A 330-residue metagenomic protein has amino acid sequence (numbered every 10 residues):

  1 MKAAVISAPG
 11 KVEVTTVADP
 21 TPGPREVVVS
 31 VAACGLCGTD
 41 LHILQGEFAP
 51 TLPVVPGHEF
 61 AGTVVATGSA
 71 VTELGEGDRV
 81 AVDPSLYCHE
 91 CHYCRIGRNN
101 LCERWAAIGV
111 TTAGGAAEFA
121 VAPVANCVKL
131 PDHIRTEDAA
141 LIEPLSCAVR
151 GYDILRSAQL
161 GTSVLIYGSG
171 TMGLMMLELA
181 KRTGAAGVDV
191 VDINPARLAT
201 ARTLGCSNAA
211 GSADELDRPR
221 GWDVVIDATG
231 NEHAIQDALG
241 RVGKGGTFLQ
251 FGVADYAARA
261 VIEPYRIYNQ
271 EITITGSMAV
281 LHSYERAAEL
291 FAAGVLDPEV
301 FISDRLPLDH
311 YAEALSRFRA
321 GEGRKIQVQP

Functional and structural regions predicted by a protein language model:
A18-C34, Q45-H92, P131-H133: Glycine-rich beta-strand-centered segment in the early N-terminal region that forms part of a ligand/cofactor-binding
A81, I226, L249: N-terminal Rossmann-like NAD(P) cofactor-binding module of classical short-chain dehydrogenase/reductase
L86-Y167: NAD(P)H dinucleotide-binding glycine-rich loop of Rossmann-like/cofactor-binding domains, especially the beta1-alpha1
I134-D214: Mid-domain Rossmann-like dinucleotide-binding core that forms the NAD(H)/NADP(H) cofactor-binding site
L216-V225: A short acidic, Gly/Pro-enriched loop at the edge of an enzyme's catalytic core that lines a small-molecule cofactor
E232-A293, P330: Glycine-rich phosphate-binding loop and adjacent beta-alpha segment of Rossmann(oid) nucleotide-cofactor-binding
Q236, L281-P330: C-terminal hydrophobic helical "lid"/dimerization subdomain of Rossmann-like NAD(P)H-dependent oxidoreductases
